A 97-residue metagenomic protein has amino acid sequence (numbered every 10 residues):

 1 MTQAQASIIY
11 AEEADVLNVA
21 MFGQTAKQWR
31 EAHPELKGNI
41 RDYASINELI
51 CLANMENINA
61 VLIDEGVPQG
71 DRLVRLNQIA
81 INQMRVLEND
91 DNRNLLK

Functional and structural regions predicted by a protein language model:
M1-K97: Positively charged, phosphate-engaging catalytic surfaces used for nucleic-acid and nucleotide handling
